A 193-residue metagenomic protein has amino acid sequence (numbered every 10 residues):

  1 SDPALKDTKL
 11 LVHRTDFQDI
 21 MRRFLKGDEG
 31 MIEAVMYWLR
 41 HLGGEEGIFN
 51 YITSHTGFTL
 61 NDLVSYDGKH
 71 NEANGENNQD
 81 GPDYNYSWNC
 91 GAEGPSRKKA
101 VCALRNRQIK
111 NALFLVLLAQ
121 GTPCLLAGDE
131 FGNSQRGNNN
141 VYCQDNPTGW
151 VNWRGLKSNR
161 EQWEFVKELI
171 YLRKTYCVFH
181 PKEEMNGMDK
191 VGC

Functional and structural regions predicted by a protein language model:
S1-A127, N140-Q144, C177-E184, V191: Conserved alpha/beta catalytic core and glycan-binding cleft of carbohydrate-active enzymes
L39, N89, V151-R154, E164 (+1 more regions): Short linear interaction motif-like sites in intrinsically disordered regions of transcription factors
V116, E130, L169: Hydrophobic, well-ordered secondary-structure elements that form the walls of internal hydrophobic environments
L126-F131, Q135-R136: Short acidic/histidine-rich active-site segments
Q135-K167: Extended hydrophobic/aromatic segments used for targeting, binding, or gating
S158-C193: Catalytic cores of secreted or luminal carbohydrate-active enzymes
